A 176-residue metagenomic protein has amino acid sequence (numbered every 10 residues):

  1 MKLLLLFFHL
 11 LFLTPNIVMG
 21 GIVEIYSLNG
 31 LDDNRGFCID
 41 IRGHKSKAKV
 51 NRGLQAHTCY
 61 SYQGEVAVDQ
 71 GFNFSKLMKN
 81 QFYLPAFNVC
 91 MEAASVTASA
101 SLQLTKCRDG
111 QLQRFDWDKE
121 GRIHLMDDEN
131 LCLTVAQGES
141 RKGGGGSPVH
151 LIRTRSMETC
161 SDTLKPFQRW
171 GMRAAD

Functional and structural regions predicted by a protein language model:
L3-M19: Cleavable N-terminal signal peptides of Sec/SRP-targeted secreted and luminal proteins
V18-D176: Lectin-like carbohydrate-binding module/patch detector with strong preference for beta-trefoil
